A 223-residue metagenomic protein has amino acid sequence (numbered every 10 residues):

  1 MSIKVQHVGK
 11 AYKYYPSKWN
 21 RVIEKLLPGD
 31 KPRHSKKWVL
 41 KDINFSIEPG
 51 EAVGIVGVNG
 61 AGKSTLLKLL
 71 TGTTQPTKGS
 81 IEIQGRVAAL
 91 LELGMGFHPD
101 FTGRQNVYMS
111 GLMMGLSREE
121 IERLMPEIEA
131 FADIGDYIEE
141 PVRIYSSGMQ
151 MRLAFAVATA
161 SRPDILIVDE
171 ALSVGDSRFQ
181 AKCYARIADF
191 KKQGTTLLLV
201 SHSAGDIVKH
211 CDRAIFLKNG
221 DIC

Functional and structural regions predicted by a protein language model:
S2-K41: Pre-NBD coupling/linker segments of ABC/ABC-like ATPases
I23-L27, Y108, E120-Y137, A154-A156: Conserved ABC ATPase "signature" region
V56-V58: The feature captures the beta-strand-to-loop junction immediately N-terminal to the Walker
S203-K209: Conserved H-loop
K209-F216: Conserved catalytic segment of ABC-fold P-loop ATPases
N219-G220: Conserved ABC ATPase "signature" C-loop
